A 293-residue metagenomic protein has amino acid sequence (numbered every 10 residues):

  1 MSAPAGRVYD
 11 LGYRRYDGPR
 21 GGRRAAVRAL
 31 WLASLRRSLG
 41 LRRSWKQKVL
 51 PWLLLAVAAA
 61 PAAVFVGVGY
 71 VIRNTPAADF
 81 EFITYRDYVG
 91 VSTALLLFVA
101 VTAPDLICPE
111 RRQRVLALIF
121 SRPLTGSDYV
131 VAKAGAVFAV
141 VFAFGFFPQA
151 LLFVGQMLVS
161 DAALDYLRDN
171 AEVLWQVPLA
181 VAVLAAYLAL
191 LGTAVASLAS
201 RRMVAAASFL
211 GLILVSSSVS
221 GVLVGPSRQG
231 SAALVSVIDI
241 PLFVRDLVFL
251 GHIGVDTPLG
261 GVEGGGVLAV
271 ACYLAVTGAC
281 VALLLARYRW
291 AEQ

Functional and structural regions predicted by a protein language model:
M1-R24: Short, non-transmembrane cytosolic segments of multipass membrane proteins
G22-A25, R36-L55: Membrane-interface helix starts
A58, A62-F65, R86-P109: Long, hydrophobic alpha-helical segments
I72, M203-W290: Terminal transmembrane helical anchor/hairpin motif
Y85, L96-V101, E172-V177, G265-A269: Short alpha-helical transmembrane interface motifs in multi-pass membrane proteins
V99-A103, F147, L151, L190-L191 (+4 more regions): Hydrophobic/aromatic residues in alpha-helical transmembrane segments
L106-A139: Helix-loop-helix units of permease transmembrane domains in multi-pass membrane transporters, especially ABC
V131-T193, S197-A199, G265: Secretory targeting signals
